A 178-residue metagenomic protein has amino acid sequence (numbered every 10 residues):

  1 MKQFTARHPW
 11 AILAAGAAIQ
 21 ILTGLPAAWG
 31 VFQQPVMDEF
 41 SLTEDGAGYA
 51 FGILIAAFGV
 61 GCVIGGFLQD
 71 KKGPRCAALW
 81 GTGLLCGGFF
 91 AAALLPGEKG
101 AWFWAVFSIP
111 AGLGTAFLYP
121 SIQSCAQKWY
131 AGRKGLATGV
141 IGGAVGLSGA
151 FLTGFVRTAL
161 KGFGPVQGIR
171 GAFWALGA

Functional and structural regions predicted by a protein language model:
A6-A28: Pair of pore-lining "gating" transmembrane helices in MFS-fold secondary transporters
P9, L94-A105: Helix-loop junctions at membrane interfaces in 12-TM secondary transporters
A27, I55-V63, A150: Residue-level signature of mid-helix packing/kink "hotspots" within the transmembrane helices of 12-pass Major
V36, T115-Y130, A137-T138: Intracellular juxtamembrane helix-capping segments at the cytosolic ends of symmetry-related transmembrane helices
G61-P74: Helix-to-loop junctions at the C-terminal end of transmembrane segments in multipass secondary transporters
G83-G97: C-terminal ends and interior cores of transmembrane alpha-helices in multi-pass membrane transporters/permeases
G88, G100-F117: Hydrophobic core of transmembrane alpha-helices in multi-pass small-molecule transporters, especially MFS/SLC-type
A144-A178: Helix-loop-helix hairpin linking two adjacent transmembrane segments in secondary transporters
